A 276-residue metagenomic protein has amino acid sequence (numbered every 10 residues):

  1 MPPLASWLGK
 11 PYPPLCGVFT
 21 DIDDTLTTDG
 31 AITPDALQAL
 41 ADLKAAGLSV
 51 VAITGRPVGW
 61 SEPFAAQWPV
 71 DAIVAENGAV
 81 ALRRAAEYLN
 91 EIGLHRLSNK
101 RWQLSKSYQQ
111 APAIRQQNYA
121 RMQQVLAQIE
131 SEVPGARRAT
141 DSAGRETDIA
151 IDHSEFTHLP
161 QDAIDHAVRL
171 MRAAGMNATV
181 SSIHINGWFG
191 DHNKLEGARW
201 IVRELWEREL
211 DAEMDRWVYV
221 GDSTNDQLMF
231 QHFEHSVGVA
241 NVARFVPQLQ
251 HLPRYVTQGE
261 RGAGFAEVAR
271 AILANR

Functional and structural regions predicted by a protein language model:
L8, P13, T33, L195-R276: Mg2+-dependent phosphoryl-transfer enzymes with acidic/Ser/Thr/Gly-rich catalytic loops
T20: Active-site T/S-Asp motif of two-component receiver
A31-A143: Active-site phosphate-binding/coordination module
W68-D71, E91-G93, F156-T157, G197 (+1 more regions): Short, hinge-like loop/turn segments at secondary-structure boundaries
W68-P69, N77, A174, H232-F233 (+1 more regions): Short, structured coil segments at secondary-structure junctions
Q124-H232: Conserved acidic, metal-coordinating active-site core of Asp-based, Mg2+-dependent phosphoryl-transfer enzymes
